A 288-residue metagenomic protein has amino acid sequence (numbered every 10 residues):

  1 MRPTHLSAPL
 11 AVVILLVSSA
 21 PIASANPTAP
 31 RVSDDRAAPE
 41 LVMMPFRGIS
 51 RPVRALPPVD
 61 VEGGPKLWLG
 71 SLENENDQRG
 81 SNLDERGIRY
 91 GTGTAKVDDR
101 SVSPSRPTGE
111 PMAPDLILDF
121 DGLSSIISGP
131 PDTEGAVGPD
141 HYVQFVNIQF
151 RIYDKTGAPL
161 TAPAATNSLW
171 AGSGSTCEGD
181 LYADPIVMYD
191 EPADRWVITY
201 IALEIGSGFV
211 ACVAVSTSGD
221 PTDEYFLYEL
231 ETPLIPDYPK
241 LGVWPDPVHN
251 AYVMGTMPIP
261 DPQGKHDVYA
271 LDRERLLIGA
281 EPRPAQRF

Functional and structural regions predicted by a protein language model:
M1-L10: Bacterial N-terminal signal peptides that target proteins for export
P9-S19: Bacterial N-terminal signal peptides
P21-S24: Sec/Tat signal peptide C-region and signal peptidase I cleavage site
N26-F288: C-terminal PAP-associated
